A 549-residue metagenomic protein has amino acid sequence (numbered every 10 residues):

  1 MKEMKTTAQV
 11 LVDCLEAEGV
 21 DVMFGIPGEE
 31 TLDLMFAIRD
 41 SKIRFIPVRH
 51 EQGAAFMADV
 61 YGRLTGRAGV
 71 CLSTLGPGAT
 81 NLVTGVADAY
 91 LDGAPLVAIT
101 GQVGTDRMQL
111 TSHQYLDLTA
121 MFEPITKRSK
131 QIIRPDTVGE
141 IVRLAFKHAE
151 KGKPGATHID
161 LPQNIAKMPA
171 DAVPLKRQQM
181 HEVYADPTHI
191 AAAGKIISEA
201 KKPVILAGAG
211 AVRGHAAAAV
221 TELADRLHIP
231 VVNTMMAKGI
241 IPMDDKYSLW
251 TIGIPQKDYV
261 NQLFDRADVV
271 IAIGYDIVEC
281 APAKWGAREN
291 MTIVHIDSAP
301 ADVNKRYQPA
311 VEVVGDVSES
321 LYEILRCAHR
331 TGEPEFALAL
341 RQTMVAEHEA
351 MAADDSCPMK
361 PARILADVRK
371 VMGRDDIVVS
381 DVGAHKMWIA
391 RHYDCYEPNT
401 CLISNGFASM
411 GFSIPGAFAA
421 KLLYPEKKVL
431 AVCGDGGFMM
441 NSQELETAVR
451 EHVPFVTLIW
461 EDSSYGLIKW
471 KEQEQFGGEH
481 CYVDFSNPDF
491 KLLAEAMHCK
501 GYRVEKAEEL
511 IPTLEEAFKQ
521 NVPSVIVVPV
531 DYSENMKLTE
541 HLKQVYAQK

Functional and structural regions predicted by a protein language model:
M1-A328, D367, V371-I377, P454-T457 (+3 more regions): N-terminal alpha/beta PP-like core and its mobile active-site loop of ThDP/TPP-dependent enzymes
K2, K195, E289-K386, E505-I511 (+1 more regions): Phosphate/pyrophosphate-binding active-site segments
L11, E16, T31-M35, Q342-A420 (+1 more regions): Active-site diphosphate/adenylate-binding microenvironment
E30, G53, H215, M359-K360 (+2 more regions): A generic structural signal for residues located within well-ordered alpha-helices of large catalytic or ligand-binding
Y61, F336-D354, A420, V456-L458 (+1 more regions): Charged, low-complexity, helix-prone segments enriched in Lys/Glu/Asp/Gln
I99, R107-Q114, V303-R306, E312-V314 (+2 more regions): Thiamine diphosphate
V183, D354, P358, H480-V483: Short, surface-exposed loop/turn motifs that are enriched in glycine and acidic residues and include a nearby proline
